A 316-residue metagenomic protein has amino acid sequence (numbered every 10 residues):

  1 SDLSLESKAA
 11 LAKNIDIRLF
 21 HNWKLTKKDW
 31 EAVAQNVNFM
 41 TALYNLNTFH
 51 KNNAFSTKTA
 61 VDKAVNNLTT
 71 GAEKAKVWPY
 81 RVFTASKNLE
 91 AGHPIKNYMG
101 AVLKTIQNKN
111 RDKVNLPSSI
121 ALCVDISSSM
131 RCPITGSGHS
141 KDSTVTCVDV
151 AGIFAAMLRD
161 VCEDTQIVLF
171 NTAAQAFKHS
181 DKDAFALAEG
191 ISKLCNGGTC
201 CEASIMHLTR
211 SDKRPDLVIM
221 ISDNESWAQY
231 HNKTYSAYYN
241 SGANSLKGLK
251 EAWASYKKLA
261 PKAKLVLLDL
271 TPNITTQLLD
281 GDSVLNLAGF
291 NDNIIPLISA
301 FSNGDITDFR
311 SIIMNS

Functional and structural regions predicted by a protein language model:
S1-T146, D160-S316: Long lumenal/extracellular ectodomains of secretory and single-pass membrane proteins
D149: Short, positively charged, Gly/Tyr-enriched micro-motifs that form contact patches at catalytic or ligand/partner
G152: Acidic, glycine-rich loop-and-beta core segments that form the ion-binding/anion-interacting portion of active sites
